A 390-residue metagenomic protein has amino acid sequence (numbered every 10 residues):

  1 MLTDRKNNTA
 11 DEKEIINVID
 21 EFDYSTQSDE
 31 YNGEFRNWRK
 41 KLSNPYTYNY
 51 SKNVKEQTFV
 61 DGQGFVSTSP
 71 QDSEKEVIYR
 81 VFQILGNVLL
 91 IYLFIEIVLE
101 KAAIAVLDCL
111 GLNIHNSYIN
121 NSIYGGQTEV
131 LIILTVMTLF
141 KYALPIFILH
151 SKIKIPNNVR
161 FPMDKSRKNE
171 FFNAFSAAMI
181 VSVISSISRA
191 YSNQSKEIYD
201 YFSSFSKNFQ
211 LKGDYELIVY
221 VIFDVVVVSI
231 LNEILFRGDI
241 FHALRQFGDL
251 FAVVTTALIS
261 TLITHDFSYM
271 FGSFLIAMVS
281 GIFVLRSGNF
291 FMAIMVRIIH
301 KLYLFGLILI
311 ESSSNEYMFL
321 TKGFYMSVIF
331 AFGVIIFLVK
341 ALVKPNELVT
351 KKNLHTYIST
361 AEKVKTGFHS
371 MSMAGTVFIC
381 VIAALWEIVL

Functional and structural regions predicted by a protein language model:
L2-G86, N157-N158, K351-Y357: N-terminal juxtamembrane cytosolic/stromal segments of multi-pass membrane proteins
R5-I19, L217-V389: Transmembrane helix-loop-helix hairpins at the membrane interface of multi-pass integral membrane proteins
G64-L93, S122-T128, K154-I187, K352-I379: Interfacial transmembrane-helix boundary/kink motif in multi-pass membrane proteins
E76-L85, L112-L134, F205-E216, I308-I329 (+1 more regions): Membrane-interface segments at the starts/ends of alpha-helical transmembrane spans
I91-A103, M137-P145, A177-S185, R189 (+3 more regions): Alpha-helical transmembrane segments of multipass membrane proteins
I91-K152, G323-V328: Alpha-helical transmembrane segments in multi-pass membrane proteins
F94-N116, I187-D200, M292, I299-E311 (+1 more regions): Membrane-helix interface motif
L112-N113, S117-Y118, S122-T128, N158-I234 (+1 more regions): Juxtamembrane helix-loop-helix connectors linking adjacent transmembrane helices in multi-pass membrane enzymes
